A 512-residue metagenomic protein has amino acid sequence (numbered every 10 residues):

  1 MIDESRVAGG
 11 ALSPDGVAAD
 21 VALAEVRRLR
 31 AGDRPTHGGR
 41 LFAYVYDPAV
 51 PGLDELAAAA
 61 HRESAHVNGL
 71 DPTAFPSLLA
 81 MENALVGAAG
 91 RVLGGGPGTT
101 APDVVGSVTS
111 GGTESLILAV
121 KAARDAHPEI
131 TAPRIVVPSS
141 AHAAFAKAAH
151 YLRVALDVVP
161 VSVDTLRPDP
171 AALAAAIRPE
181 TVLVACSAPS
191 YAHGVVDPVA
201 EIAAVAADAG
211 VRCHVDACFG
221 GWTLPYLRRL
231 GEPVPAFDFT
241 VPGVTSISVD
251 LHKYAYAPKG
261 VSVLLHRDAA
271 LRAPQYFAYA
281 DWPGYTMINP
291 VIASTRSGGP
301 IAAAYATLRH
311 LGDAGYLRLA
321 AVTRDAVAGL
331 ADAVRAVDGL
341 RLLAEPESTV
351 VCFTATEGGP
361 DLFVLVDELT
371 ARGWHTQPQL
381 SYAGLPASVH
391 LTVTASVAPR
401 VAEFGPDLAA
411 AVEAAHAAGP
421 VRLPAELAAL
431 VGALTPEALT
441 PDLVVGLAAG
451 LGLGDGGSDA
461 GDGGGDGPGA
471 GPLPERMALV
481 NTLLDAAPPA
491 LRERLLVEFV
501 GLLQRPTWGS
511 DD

Functional and structural regions predicted by a protein language model:
M1-L79, N83-G87, T354-D512: Non-catalytic terminal extensions of PLP-dependent enzymes
A74-L78, G106-T113, V137-S139, A344 (+1 more regions): Active-site nucleophile and cofactor-binding loops and adjacent substrate-binding regions of central metabolic enzymes
L79-E82, V86, P102-I130, A144-A148: Conserved beta-loop-alpha segment that forms the PLP phosphate-binding cup at the N-terminus of a helix
A101-D103, A344-V350, Y382-S388: Short Gly/Ser/Thr- and Asp/Glu-enriched loop/turn motifs at secondary-structure junctions
H127-P179: PLP-dependent aminotransferase-like
P168-A217: Active-site phosphate-binding strand-loop segment of PLP-dependent enzymes
A172, V196-D208, G220-S246: Active-site pre-lysine segment of PLP-dependent enzymes
R229-T349, F353-T356: Active-site C-terminal subdomain of aminotransferase-like
